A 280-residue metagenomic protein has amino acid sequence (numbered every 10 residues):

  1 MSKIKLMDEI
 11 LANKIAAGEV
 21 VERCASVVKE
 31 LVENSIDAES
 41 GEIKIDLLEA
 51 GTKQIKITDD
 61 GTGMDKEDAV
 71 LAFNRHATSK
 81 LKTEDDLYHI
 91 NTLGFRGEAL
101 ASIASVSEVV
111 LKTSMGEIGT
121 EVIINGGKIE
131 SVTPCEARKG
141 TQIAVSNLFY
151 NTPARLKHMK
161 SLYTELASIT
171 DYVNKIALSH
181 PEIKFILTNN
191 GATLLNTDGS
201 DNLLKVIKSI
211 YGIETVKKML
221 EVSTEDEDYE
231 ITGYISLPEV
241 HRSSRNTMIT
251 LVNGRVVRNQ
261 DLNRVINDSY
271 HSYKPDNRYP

Functional and structural regions predicted by a protein language model:
M1-P280: N-terminal phosphate-binding caps/lids of nucleotide- and nucleic-acid-binding domains
